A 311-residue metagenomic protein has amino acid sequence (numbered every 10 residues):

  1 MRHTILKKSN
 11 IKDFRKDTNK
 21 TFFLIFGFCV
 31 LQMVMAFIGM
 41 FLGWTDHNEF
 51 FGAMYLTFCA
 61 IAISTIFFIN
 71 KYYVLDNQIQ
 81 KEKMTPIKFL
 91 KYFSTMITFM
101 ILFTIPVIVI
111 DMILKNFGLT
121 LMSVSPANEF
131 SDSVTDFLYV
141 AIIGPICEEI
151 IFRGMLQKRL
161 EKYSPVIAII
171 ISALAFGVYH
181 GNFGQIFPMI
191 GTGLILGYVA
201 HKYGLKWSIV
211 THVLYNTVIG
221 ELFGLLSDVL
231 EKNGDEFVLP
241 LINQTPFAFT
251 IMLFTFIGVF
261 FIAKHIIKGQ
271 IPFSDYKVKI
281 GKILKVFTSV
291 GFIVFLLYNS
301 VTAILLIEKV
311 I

Functional and structural regions predicted by a protein language model:
R2-K12, I38-W44, F50-T95, M112 (+1 more regions): Membrane-helix interface linkers and caps
S9-I25, G281-F287: N-terminal membrane topogenic signal
K20, L24, I87-F99, G144 (+3 more regions): Alpha-helical transmembrane segments of multi-pass membrane proteins
L24-L31, G52-T57, I61, T95-M100 (+3 more regions): Alpha-helical transmembrane segments of multi-pass integral membrane proteins
F28-F37, F58-I69, I97-I108, A248-I266 (+1 more regions): Hydrophobic core of alpha-helical transmembrane segments in multi-pass integral membrane proteins
M33-M54, D111-L114, F223-L241, K309-V310: Juxtamembrane/transmembrane-helix boundary motifs at the membrane-water interface
G43-E49, D76-I150, K158, S300-I311: Juxtamembrane helix-loop-helix connectors linking adjacent transmembrane helices in multi-pass membrane enzymes
V134-I307: Transmembrane helix-loop-helix hairpins at the membrane interface of multi-pass integral membrane proteins
